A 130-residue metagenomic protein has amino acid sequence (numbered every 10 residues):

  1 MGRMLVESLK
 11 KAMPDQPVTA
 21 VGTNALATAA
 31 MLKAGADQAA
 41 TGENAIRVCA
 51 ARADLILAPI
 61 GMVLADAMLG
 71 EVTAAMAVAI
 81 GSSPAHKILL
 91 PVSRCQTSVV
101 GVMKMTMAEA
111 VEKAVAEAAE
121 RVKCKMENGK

Functional and structural regions predicted by a protein language model:
M1-A58, M62-K130: A cross-family phosphate/adenosyl-ligand binding-site feature
